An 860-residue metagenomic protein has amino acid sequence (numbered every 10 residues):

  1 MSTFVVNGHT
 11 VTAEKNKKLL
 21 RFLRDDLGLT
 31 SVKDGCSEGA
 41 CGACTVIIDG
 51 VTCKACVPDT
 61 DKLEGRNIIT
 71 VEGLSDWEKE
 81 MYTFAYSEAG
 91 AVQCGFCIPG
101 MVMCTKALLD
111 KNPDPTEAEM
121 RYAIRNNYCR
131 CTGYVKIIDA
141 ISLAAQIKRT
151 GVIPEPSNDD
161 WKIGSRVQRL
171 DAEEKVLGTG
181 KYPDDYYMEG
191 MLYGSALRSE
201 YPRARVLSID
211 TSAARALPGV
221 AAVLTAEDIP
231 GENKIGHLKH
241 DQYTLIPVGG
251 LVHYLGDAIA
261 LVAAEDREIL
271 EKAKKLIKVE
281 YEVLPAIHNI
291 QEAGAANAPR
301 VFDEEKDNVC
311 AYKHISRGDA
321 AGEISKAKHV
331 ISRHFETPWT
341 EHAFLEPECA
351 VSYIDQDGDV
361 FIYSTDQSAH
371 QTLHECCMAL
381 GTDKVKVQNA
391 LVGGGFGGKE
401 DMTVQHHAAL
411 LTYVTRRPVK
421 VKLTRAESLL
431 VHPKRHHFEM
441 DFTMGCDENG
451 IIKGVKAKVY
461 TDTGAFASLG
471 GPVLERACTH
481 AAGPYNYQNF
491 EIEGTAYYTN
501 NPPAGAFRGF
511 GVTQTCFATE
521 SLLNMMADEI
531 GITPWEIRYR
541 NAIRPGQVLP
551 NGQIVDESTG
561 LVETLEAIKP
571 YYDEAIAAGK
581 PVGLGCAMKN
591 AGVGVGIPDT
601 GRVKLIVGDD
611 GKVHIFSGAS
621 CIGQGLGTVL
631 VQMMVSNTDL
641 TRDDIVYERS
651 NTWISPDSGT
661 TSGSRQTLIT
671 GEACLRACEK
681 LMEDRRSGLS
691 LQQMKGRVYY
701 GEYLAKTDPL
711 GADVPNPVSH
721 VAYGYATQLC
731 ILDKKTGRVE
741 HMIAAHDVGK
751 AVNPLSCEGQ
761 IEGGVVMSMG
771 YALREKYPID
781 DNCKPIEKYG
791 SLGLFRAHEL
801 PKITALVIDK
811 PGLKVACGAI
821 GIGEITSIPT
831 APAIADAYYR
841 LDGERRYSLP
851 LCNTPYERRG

Functional and structural regions predicted by a protein language model:
M1-P156, V595: Signature of N-terminal electron-transfer/Fe-S-associated modules in redox systems
V46, E174, G180, G250 (+10 more regions): Short beta-strand elements
G90, S165, D171-L177, L238 (+3 more regions): Glycine-rich loop/linker segments at domain edges
I124-P183, L565-P570, E574-A578, K604-V613 (+5 more regions): Intrinsic disorder at enzyme termini
A145-D307, V414: Flexible, low-hydrophobicity surface segments
A226-E227, G381-D383, V414-V419, E448 (+2 more regions): C-terminal catalytic domains of large/alpha subunits in multi-subunit enzymes
A258-I259, A264-D266, R417-G464, G671-Q692: Phosphate/diphosphate-binding loops
N297-M378, A542-K612, Q693, R697-V718 (+1 more regions): Helix-loop-helix junctions that connect adjacent transmembrane helices in secondary transporters/permeases, recognized
